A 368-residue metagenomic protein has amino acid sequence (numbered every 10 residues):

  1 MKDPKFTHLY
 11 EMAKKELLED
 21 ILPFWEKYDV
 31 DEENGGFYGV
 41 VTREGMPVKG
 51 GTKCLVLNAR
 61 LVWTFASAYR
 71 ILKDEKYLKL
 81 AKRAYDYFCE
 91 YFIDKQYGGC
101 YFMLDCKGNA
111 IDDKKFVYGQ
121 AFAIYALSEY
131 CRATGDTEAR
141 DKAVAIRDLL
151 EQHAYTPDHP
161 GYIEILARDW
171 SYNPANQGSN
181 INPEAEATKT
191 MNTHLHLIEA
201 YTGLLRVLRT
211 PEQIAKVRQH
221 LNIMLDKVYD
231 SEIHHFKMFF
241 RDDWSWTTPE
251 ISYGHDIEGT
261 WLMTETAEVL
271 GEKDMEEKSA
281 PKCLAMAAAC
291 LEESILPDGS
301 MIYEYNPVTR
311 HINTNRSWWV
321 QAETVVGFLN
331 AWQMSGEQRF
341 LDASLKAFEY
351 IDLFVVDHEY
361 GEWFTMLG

Functional and structural regions predicted by a protein language model:
M1-G368: Glycan-recognition and catalytic cores of secretory/periplasmic carbohydrate-active enzymes
